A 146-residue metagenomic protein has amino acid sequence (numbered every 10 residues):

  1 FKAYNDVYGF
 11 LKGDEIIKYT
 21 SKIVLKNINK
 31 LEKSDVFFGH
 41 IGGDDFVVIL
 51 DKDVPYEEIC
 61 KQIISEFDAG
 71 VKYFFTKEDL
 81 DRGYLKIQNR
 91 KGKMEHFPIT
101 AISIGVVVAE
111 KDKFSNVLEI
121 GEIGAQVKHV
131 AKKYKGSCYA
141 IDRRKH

Functional and structural regions predicted by a protein language model:
K2-K26, G39-G43, V47, V54-K61 (+2 more regions): Conserved long alpha-helical elements within nucleotide-processing catalytic cores of c-di-GMP signaling and class III
V7, K26-F37, Y73, R90-E95 (+1 more regions): Nucleotide second-messenger and two-component phosphorelay signaling modules
I23-L31, Q62-G70, V130: Generic non-transmembrane alpha-helical segments
H40, F74-Q126, C138-R144: A short glycine-enriched loop-to-beta-strand structural element that forms part of the catalytic core of nucleotide
D45-D81: Short helix/loop segment flanking the catalytic signature motif in cyclic-nucleotide metabolism enzymes
V127-V130, Y134: Hydrophobic alpha-helical segments
